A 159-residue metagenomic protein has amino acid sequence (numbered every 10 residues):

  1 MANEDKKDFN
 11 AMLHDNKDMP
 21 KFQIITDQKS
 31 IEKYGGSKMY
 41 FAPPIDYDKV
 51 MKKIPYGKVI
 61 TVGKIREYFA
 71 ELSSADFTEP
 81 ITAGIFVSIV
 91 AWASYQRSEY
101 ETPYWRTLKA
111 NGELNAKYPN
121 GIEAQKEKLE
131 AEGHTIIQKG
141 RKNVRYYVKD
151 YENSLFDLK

Functional and structural regions predicted by a protein language model:
A2-K159: Nucleic acid-binding interface residues in structured DNA/RNA-binding domains, emphasizing the DNA-engaging scaffolds
